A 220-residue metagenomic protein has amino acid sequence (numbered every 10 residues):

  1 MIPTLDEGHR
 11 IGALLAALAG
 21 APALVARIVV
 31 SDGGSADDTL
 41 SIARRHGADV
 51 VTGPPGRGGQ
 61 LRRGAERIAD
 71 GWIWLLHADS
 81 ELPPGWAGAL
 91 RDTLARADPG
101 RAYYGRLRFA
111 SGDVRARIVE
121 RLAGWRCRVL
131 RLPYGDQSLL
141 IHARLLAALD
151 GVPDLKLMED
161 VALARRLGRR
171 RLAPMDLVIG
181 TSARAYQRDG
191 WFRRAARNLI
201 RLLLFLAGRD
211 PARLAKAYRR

Functional and structural regions predicted by a protein language model:
H9-A13, D37-H46: Acidic helix N-cap motif at the loop->helix transition within catalytic regions of sugar-transfer enzymes
A16-V25: Short, acidic, metal-binding catalytic loop of nucleotide-sugar glycosyltransferases
D32-L40, S80: A conserved acidic beta->alpha catalytic loop
T52-I68: Glycine-rich, basic loop-to-helix element that forms the pyrophosphate-binding segment of sugar-nucleotide handling
I73: Short aromatic/hydrophobic "clamp" motif used to bind/position activated sugar donors
P84-R115: Conserved donor NDP-sugar-binding/catalytic core segment of glycosyltransferases
L157-L163: Acidic donor-binding loop at a coil-to-helix junction in glycosyltransferase catalytic cores that engages
R165-R220: Hydrophobic helical membrane-anchoring modules
